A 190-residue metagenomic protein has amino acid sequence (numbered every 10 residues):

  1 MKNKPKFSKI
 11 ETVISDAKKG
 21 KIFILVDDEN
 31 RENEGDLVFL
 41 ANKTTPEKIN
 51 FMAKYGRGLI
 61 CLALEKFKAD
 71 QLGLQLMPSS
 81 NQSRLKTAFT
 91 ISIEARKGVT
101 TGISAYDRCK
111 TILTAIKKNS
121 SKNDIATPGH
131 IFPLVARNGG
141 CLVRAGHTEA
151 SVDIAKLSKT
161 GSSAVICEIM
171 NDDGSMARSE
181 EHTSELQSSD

Functional and structural regions predicted by a protein language model:
M1-S184: Catalytic domains of riboflavin
E185-D190: Short "domain-exit" segments at the C-terminal end of structured domains
